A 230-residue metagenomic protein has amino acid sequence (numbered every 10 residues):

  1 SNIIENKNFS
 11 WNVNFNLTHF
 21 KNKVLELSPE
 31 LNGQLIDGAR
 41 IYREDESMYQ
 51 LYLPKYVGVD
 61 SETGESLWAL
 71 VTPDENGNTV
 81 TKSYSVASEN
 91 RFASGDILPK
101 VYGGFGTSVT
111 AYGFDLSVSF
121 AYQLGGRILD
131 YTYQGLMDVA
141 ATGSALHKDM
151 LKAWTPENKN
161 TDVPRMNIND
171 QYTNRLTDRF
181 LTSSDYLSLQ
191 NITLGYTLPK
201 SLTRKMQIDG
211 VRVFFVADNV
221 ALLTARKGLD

Functional and structural regions predicted by a protein language model:
S1, N12-N14, G104-G106, N191-G195: Membrane-embedded beta-strand positions in outer-membrane beta-barrel channels/transporters
N2-I97: Conserved small-residue
I3, L17-K23, A111-G113, Y122-G126 (+3 more regions): Transmembrane beta-strands of outer-membrane beta-barrel pores
K7-V13, V101-G103, Y112-F114, D185 (+1 more regions): Outer-envelope beta-barrel architecture signal
N8-S10, N22-S28, S66, G125-Y131 (+3 more regions): Outer-membrane beta-barrel proteins
V13-F15, V118, V213-F215: Membrane-embedded beta-strand positions of outer-membrane beta-barrel proteins
I36-T63, A141, L146, M150-N158 (+2 more regions): C-terminal beta-signal and terminal closure region of outer-membrane beta-barrel proteins
Q123-D218: Extracytoplasmic gating/loop element in the C-terminal half of outer-membrane beta-barrel translocons and assembly
